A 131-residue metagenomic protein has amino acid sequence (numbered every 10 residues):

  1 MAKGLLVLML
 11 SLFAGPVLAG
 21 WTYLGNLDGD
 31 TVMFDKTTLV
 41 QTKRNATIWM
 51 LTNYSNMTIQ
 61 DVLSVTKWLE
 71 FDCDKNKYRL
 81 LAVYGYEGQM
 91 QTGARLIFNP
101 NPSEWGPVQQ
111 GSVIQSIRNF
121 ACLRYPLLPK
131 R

Functional and structural regions predicted by a protein language model:
M1-K3, A19: Absolute protein N-terminus
G4-G15: Bacterial N-terminal signal peptides
P16-R131: N-terminal secretory-pathway/extracellular module detecting exported/lumenal segments and adjacent signal-anchor/first
